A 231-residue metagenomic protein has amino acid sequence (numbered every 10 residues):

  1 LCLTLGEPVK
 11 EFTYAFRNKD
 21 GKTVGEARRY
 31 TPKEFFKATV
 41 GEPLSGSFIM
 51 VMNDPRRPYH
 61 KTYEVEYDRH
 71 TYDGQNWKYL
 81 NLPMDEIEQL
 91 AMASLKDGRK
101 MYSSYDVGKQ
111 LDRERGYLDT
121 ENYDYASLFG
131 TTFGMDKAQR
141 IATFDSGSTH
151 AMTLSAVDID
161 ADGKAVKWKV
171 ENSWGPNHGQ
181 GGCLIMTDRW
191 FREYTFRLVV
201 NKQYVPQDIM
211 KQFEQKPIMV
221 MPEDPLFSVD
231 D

Functional and structural regions predicted by a protein language model:
L1, A91, M101-S103, V170 (+1 more regions): Generic structural hydrophobic/aromatic packing signal, biased to beta-strands
L1-Y67: Aromatic-residue-lined binding/catalytic grooves and analogous aromatic/hydrophobic interfacial grooves in multimeric
T31, P83, I185-R189: Helix N-cap / beta->alpha transition motif
T71-T149: Long, positively charged binding patches that form subdomain-scale interaction surfaces for polyanionic ligands
S104-V107, V157, N172-S173: Active-site-proximal beta-strand/loop segments in catalytic clefts of secreted hydrolases
A142, S146-T153, C183, Q203: C-terminal regions of proteins
T153-S155, K169: Residues located in well-ordered beta-strands
D160-D231: Conserved catalytic-core surface of thiol
